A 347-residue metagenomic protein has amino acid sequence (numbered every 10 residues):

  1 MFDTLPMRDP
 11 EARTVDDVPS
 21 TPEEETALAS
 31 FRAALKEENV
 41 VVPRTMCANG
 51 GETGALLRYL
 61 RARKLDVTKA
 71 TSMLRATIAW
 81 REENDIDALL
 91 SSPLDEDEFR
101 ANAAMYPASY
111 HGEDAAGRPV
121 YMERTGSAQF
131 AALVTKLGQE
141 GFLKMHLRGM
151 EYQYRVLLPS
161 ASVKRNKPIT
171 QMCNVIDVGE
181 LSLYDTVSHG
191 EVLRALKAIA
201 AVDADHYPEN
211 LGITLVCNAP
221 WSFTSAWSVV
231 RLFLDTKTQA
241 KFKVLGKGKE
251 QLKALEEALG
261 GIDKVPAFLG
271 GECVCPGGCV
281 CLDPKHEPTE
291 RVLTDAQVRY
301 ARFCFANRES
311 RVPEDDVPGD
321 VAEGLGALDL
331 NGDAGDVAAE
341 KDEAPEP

Functional and structural regions predicted by a protein language model:
M1-P347: Basic, amphipathic alpha-helical/coil surface patches used to engage anionic, phosphate-bearing ligands and membranes
